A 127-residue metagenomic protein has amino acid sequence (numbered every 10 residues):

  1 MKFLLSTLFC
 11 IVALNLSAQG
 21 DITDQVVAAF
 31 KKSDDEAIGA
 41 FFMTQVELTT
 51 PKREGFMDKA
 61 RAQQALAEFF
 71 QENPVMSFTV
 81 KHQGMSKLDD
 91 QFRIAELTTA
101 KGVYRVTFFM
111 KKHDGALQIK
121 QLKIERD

Functional and structural regions predicted by a protein language model:
F3-A28, A40: Short, low-complexity N-terminal intrinsically disordered segments enriched in polar/charged residues
I22, V26, D34, A62-L66: Stable alpha-helical elements in mature extracytoplasmic
K31, G55-K59: Solvent-exposed, acidic/flexible segments
D34-Q45: Short, well-ordered alpha-helical segments enriched in acidic and aromatic residues
V46, D90-Q91, L117: Hydrophobic residues embedded in beta-strands of well-ordered beta-sheets
L48-G55: A short gly/proline-enriched turn/hairpin at secondary-structure junctions
Q64-G102: Surface-exposed, charged secondary-structure patches
V103-D127: Short beta-strand edge/turn micro-motifs at domain boundaries
